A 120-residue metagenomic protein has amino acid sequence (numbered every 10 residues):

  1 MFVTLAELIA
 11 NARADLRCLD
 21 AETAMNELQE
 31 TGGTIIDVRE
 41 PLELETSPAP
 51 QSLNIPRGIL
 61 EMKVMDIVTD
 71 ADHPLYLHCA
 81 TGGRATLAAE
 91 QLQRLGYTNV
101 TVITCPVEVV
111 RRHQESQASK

Functional and structural regions predicted by a protein language model:
M1-T34, P41-P74, A80-K120: Rhodanese-like catalytic fold shared by cysteine-dependent sulfurtransferases and DSP/PTP-type phosphatases
